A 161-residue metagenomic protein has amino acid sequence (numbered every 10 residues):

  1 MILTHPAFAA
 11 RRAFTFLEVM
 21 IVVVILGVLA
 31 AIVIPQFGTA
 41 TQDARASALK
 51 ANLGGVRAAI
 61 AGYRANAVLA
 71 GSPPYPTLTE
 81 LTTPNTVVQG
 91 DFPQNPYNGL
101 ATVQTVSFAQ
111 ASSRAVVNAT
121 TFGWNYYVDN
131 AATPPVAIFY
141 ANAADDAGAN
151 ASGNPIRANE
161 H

Functional and structural regions predicted by a protein language model:
M1-F14: N-terminal leader/signal peptides at the extreme start of proteins
M20-Q36: Alpha-helical hydrophobic helix detector
A31, Q42-E80: Conserved hydrophobic/amphipathic alpha-helical signal-anchor segments
A65-P135: Extracellular/periplasmic head regions of type IV pilus-like filament subunits
A115-H161: Short, surface-exposed interaction loops/tails
